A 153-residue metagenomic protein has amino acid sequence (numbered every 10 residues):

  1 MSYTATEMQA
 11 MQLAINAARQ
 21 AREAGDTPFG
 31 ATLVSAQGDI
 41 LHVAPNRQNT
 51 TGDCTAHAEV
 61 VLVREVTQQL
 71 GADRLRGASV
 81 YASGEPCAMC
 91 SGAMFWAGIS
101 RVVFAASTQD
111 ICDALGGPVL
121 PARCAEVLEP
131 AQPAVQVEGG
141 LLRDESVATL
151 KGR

Functional and structural regions predicted by a protein language model:
M1-A21, P86, A93-R153: Zinc-dependent deaminase
A14, G30, L62: Conserved hydrophobic/aromatic pocket- or pore-lining residues that grip, position, or stack substrates in active sites
A24-P28: Short, flexible loop/turn motifs enriched in small residues
F29-G38: Short beta-strand scaffold segments in enzyme catalytic cores
T50-V60: A short, polar/charged loop-to-alpha-helix boundary motif
A72-E85: Immediate flanking context of iron-sulfur cluster ligation sites
